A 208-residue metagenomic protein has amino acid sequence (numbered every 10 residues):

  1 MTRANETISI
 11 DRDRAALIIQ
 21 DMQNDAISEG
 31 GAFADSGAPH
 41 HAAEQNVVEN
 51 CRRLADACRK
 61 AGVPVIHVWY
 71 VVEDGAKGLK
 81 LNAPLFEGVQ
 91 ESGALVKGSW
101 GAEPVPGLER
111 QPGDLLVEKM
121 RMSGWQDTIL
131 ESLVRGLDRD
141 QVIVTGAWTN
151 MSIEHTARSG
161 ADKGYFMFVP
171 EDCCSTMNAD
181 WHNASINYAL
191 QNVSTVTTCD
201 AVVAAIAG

Functional and structural regions predicted by a protein language model:
M1-Q111, I206-G208: Active-site acidic carboxylates
K60-V63, D138, G164: Glycine-centered short loops/turns at secondary-structure junctions
K97-Q141: Internal catalytic-core helix/loop-beta-alpha segment that presents or stabilizes conserved functional determinants
I143-G146, G164-A179: A short glycine-rich beta-strand->turn/loop micro-motif centered on a GG-aromatic cluster
N150-T156: Short glycine/serine/threonine-rich phosphate/pyrophosphate-binding segments that cradle anionic phosphate groups
N178-L190: Active-site-proximal loop->helix
V193-G208: A charged, well-structured terminal subsegment
